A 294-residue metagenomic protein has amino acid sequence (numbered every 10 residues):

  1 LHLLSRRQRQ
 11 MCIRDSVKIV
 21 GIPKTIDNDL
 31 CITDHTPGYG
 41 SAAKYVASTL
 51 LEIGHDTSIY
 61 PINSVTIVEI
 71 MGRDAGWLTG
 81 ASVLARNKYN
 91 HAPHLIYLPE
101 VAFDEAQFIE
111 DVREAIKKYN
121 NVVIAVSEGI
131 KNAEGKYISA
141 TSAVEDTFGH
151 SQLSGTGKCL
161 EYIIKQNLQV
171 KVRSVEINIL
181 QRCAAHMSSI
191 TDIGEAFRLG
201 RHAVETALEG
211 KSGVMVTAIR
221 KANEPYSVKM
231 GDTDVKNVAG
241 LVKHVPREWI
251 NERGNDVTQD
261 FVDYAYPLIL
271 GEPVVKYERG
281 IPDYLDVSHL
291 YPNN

Functional and structural regions predicted by a protein language model:
L1-I13: Single conserved hydrophobic/aromatic residue that forms the stacking wall/gate of nucleotide- or nucleobase-binding
R14, T57-N63, N87-H91, A115-Y119 (+1 more regions): Solvent-exposed alpha-helices and their adjacent loops that cap or buttress functional pockets in soluble metabolic
R14-T36, G40-A47, P93-V101: Short, acidic/small-residue loops that bind anionic groups at enzyme active sites
K24-N28, I70-A75, P99-E105, S127-N132 (+2 more regions): Glycine-rich beta-alpha junction loops
I59-L98, E105: Conserved anion/nucleotide-ligand pocket segment
A92-V123: Glycine-rich ThDP/TPP pyrophosphate-binding loop and its adjacent helix/strand module within ThDP-dependent enzymes
Y137-V144, F148-N294: C-terminal non-catalytic interaction/assembly regions of soluble proteins
